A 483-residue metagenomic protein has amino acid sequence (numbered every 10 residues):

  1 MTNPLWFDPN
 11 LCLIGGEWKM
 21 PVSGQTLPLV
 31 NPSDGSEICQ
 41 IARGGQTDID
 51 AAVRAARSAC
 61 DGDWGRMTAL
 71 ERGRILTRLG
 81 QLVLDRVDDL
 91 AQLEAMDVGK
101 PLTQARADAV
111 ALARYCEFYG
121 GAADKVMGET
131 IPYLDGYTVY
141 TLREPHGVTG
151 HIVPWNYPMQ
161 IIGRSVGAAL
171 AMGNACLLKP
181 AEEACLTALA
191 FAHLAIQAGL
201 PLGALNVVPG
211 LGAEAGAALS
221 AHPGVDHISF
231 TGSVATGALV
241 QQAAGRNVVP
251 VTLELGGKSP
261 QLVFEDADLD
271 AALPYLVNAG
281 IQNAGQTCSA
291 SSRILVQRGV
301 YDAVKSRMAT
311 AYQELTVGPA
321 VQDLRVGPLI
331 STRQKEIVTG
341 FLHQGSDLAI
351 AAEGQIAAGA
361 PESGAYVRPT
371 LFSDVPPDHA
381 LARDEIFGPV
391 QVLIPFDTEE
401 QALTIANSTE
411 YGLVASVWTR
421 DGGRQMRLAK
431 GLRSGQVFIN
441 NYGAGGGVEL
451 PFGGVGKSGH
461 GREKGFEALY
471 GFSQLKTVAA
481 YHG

Functional and structural regions predicted by a protein language model:
M1-I41, R74-R78, V126-I152, T252 (+2 more regions): Terminal low-complexity tails and localization/encapsulation signals of metabolic enzymes
P28, A42, G65, V98 (+4 more regions): A structural signal for short, well-ordered beta-strand elements
G35, R72, E94, C116 (+9 more regions): Residue-level signal for inorganic ion chemistry
S36-C39, V225, L262, T316 (+2 more regions): Conserved C-terminal structural/oligomerization subdomain of aldehyde/semialdehyde dehydrogenase
S36-V126: Glycine-rich loop-to-alpha-helix module at the N-terminal edge of alpha/beta enzyme cores
C60, W64, G80-V87, A91 (+17 more regions): Structural signal for hydrophobic packing residues in well-ordered secondary-structure cores of soluble enzyme domains
G128-A271, D323, F396: Rossmann-like NAD(P) dinucleotide-binding subdomain of oxidoreductase/dehydrogenase enzymes
H227, A235-P376, I439: ALDH superfamily catalytic-core signature
